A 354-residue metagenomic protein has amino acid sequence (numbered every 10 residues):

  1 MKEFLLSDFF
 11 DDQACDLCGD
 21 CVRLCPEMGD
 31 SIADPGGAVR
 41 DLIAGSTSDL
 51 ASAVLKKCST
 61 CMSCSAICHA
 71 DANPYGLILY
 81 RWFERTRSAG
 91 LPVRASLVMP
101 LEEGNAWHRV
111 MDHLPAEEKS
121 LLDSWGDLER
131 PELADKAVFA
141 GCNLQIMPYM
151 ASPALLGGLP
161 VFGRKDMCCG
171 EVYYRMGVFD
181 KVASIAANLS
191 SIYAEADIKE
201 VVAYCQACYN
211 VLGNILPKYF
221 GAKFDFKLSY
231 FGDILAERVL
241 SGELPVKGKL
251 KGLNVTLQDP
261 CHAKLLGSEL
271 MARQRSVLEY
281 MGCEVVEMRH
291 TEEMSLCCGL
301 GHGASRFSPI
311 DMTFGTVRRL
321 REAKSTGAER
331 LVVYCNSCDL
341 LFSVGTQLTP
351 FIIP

Functional and structural regions predicted by a protein language model:
M1-G45: Long terminal accessory regions outside catalytic cores
D12, I32, G36-V211, I215-L216: Iron-sulfur-cluster electron-transfer modules
C15-C21, C25, C58-C64, C68 (+5 more regions): Short cysteine clusters
P131-K136, K249-V255: A short, charged/proline- and glycine-enriched loop that marks the coil->beta-strand transition at the N-terminal
A137-V138, T256, E329-V332: Conserved beta-strand elements of the Class I
A140, G232, D259-C261: Short, structured patches in soluble enzyme cores that scaffold and shape functional sites
N143-F226, K264-L278, V286-P354: Cofactor-cradling patches in redox/metallo enzymes
A183-S191, I234-E243: Active-site glycine-rich loop that binds ribose-phosphate moieties when present
